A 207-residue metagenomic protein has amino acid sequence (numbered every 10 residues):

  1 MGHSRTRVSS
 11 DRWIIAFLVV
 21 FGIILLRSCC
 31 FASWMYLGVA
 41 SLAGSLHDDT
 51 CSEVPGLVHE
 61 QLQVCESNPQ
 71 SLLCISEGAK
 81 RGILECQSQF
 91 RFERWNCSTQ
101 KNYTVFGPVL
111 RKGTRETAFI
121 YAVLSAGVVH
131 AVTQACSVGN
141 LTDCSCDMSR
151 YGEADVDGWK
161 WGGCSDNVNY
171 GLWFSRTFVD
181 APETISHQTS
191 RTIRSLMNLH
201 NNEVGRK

Functional and structural regions predicted by a protein language model:
G2-R5, D11-G22, R27-K207: Long, position-biased, composition-driven segments near the start of the mature protein
